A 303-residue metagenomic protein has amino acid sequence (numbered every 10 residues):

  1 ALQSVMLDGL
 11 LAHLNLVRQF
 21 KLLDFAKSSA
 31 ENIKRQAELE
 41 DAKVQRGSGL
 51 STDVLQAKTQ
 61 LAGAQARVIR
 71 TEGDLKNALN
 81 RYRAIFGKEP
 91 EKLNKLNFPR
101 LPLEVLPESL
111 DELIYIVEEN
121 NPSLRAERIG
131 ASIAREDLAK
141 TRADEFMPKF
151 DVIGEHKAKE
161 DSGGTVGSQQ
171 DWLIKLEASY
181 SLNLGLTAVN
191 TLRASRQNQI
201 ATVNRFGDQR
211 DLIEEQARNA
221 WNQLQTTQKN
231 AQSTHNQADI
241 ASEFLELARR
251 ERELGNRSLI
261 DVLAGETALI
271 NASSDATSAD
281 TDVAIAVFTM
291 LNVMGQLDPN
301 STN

Functional and structural regions predicted by a protein language model:
A1, V5-A26, R35, A42 (+4 more regions): Amphipathic alpha-helical coiled-coil segments
Q3-I116, A220-Q223, T227, A268-I270 (+2 more regions): Periplasmic alpha-helical coiled-coil/stalk elements that build and connect Gram-negative outer-membrane
L7, R81-K88, I114-N190, R196-I200 (+2 more regions): A small-residue-enriched
T71, P122, A279: Metallo-beta-lactamase
K92-L101, I153, T267, M294-N303: Charge-rich, acidic-biased intrinsically disordered regions
L101-E104, G163-V166, L212: Short beta-strand/turn micro-motifs at beta-sheet edges
